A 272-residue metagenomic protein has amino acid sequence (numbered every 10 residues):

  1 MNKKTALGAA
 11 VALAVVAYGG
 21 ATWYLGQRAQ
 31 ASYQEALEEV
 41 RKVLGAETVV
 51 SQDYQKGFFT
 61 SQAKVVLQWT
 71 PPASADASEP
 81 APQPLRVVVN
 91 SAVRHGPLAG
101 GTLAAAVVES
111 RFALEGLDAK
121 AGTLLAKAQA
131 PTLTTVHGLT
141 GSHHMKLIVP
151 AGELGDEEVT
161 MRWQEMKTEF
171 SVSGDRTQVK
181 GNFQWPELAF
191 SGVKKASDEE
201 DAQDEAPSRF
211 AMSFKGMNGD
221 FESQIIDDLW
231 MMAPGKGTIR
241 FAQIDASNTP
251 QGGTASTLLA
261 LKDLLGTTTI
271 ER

Functional and structural regions predicted by a protein language model:
M1-A14: N-terminal Sec-pathway targeting helices
G8, V16-G19, W23-R272: Glycine-rich, small/hydroxylated-residue low-complexity segments
